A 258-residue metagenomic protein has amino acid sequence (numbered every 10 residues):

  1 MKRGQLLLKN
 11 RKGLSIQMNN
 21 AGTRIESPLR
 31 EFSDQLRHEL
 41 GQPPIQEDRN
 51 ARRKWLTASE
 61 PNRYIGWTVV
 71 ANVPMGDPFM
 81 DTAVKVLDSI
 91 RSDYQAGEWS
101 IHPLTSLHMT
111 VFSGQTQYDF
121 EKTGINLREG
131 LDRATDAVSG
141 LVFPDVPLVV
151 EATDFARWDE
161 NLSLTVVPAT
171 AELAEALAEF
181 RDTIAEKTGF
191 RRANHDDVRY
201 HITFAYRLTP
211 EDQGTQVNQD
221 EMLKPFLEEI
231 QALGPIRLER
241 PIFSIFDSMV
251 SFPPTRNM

Functional and structural regions predicted by a protein language model:
R3-L6: Cationic, low-complexity basic patches in intrinsically disordered or flexible, solvent-exposed regions
L8-M258: Histidine-dependent nucleotide/RNA phosphoesterase domain, centered on the 2H-phosphoesterase fold with its duplicated
